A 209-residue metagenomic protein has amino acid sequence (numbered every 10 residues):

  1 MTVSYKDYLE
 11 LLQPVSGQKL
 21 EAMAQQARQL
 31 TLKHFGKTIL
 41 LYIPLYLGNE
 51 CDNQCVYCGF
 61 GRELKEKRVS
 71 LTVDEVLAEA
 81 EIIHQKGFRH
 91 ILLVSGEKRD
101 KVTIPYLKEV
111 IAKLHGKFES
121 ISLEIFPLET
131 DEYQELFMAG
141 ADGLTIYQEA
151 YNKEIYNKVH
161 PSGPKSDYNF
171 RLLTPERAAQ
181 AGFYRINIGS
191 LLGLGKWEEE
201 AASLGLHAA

Functional and structural regions predicted by a protein language model:
M1-N53: Flexible, acidic/Gly-rich N-terminal and inter-domain linker regions that tether and position cofactor-handling modules
A22, Q26, E75-A78, F170-L173 (+2 more regions): A non-catalytic, amphipathic alpha-helix used as a structural packing/dimerization or gating element in enzyme scaffolds
K33-K86: Active-site cofactor/substrate anionic-group-binding motifs, chiefly glycine- and Lys/Arg-rich phosphate-binding loops
R62-V76, I83-L107, L114-A178, Y184-L194: Core AdoMet radical
I186-G189, A202-A209: Oxyanion-binding "anion nests"
